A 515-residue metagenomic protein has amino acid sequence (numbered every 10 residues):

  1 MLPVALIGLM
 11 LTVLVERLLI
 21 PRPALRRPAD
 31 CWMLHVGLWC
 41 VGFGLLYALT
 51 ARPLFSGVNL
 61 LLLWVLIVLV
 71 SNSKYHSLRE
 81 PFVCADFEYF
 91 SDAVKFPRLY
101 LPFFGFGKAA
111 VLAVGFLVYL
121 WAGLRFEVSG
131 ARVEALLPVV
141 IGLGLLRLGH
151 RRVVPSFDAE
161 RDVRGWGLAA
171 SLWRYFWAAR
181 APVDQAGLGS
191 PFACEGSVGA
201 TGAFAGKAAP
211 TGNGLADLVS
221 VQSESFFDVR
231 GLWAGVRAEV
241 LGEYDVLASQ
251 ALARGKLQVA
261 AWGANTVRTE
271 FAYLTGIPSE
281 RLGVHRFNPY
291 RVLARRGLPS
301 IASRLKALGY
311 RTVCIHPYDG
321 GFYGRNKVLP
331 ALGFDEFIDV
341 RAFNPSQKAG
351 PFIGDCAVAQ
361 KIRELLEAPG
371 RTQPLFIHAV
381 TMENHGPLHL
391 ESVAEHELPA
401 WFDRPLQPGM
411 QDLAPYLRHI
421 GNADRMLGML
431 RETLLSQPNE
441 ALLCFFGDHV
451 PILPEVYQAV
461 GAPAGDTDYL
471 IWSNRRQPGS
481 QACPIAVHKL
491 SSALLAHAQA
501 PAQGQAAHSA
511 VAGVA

Functional and structural regions predicted by a protein language model:
M1-D162: Transmembrane and membrane-interface helices of multi-pass, inner-membrane envelope-modifying transferases
L11-R26, L172-F192, R418, Q477-G479: Membrane-interacting alpha-helical segments
L19, A135-L148, N213, Y323 (+2 more regions): N-terminal leader/auxiliary helical segments
L25, L34-C40, D217-R230, Q250-V259 (+1 more regions): Long, well-ordered hydrophobic secondary-structure segments characteristic of membrane-embedded and membrane-proximal
L146-A193, V393-Q407: Glycine/proline-rich, flexible active-site/cofactor-binding loop segments that harbor closely spaced acidic
R161-G189, N213-A251: Active-site-proximal N-terminal segment of extracellular/periplasmic enzymes that hydrolyze or transfer
S190-C194, A200-A209: Short, low-complexity intrinsically disordered segments enriched in A/P/G/S/L with frequent Arg, especially at protein
S223, A238, G242-Y244, A248-A251 (+1 more regions): Solvent-exposed soluble domains appended to multi-pass membrane proteins
